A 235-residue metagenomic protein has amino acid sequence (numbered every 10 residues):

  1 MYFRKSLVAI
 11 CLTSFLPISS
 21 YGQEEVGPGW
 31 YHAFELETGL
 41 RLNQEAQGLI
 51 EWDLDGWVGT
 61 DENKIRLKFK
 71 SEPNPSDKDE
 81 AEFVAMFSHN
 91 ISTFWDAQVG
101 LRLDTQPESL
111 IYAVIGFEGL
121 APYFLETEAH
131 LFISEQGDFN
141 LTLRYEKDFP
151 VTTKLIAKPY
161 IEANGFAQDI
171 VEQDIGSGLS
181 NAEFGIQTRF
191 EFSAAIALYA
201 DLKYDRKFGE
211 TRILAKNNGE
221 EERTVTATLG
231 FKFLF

Functional and structural regions predicted by a protein language model:
Y2, S20-P75, H89, G209 (+1 more regions): Outer-membrane beta-barrel initiation region
H32-F34, I50-L54, A81-A85, I111-I115 (+3 more regions): Hydrophobic, lipid-facing positions within transmembrane beta-strands of outer-membrane proteins
L36-L40, L67-S71, V99-L103, A129-I133 (+2 more regions): Transmembrane beta-barrel strands of outer-membrane/channel proteins
R41-I50, E72-A81, L103-Y112, L131-L141 (+3 more regions): Solvent-exposed loop/turn segments connecting transmembrane beta-strands in outer-membrane beta-barrel proteins
V58-T60, H89, L103, G119 (+4 more regions): Residue-level signature of outer-membrane beta-barrel architecture
E62-L67, T93-A97, Y123-T127, T152-A157 (+1 more regions): Repeated loop/turn-to-beta-strand initiation elements of outer-membrane beta-barrel proteins
L110-I170: Detector for outer-membrane/organellar transmembrane beta-barrel domains, recognizing the amphipathic beta-strand
I186, F190-E191, E221-F235: Outer-membrane beta-barrel "beta-signal"
